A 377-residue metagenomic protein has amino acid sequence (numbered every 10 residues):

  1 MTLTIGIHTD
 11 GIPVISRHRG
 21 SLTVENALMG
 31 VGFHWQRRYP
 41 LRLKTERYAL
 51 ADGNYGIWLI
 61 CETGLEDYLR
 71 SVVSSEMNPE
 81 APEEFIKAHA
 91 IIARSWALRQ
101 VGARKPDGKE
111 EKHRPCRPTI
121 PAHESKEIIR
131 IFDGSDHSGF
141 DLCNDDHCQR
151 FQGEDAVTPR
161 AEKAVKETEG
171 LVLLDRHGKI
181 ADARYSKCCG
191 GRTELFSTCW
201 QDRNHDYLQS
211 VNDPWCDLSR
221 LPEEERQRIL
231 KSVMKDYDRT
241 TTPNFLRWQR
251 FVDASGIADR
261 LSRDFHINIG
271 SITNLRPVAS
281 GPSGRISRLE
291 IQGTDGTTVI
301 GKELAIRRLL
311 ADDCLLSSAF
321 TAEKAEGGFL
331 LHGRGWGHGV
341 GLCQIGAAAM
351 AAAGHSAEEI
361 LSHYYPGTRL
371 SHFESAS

Functional and structural regions predicted by a protein language model:
M1-S377: Conserved, single-site charged/polar hotspot
